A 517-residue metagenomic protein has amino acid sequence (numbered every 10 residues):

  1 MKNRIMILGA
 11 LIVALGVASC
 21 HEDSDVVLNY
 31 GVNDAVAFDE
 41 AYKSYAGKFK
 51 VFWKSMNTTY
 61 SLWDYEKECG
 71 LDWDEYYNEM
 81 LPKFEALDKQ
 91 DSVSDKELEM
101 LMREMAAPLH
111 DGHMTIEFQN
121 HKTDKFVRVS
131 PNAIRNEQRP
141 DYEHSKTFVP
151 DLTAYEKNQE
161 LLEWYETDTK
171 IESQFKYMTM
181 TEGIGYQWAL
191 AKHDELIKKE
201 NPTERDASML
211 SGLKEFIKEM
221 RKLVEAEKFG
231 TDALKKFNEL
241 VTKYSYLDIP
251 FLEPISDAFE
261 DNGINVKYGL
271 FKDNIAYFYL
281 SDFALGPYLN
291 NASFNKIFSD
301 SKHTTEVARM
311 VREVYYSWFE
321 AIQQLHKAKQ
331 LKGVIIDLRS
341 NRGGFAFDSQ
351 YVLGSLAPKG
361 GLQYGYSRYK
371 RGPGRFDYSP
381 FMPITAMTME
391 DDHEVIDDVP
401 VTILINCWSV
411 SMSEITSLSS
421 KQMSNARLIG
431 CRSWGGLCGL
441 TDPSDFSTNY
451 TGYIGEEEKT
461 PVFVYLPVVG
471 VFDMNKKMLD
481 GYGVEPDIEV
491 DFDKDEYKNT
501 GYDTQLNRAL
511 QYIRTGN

Functional and structural regions predicted by a protein language model:
M1-K2, P358: Generic cytosolic/nucleocytoplasmic N-terminal low-complexity/intrinsically disordered segments
K2, Y60-W63, E485-D487: Short amphipathic alpha-helical segments with coiled-coil-like heptad repeat character
K2-A10: Sec-dependent signal peptide recognition, specifically the positively charged N-region followed immediately by
G16-S19: C-terminal motif of bacterial Sec signal peptides marking the signal peptidase cleavage site
H21-R342, F347, Y351, P358 (+2 more regions): Flexible, low-complexity junctional segments that flank or bridge functional domains
E22-W53, N57, L270-L285, K302-M310 (+1 more regions): C-terminal "post-core" interaction segments
